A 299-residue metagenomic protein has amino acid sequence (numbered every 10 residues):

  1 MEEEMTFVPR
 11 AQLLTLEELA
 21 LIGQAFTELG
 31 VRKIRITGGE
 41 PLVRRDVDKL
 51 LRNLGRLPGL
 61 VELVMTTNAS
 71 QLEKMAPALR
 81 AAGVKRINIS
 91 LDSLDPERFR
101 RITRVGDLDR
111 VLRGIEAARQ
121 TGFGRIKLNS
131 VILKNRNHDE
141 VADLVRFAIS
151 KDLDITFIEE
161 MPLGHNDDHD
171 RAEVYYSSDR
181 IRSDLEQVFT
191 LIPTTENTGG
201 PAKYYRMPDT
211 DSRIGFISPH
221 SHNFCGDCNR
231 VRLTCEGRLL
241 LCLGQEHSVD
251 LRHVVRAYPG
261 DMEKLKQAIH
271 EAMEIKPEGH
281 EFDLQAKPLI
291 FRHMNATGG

Functional and structural regions predicted by a protein language model:
M1, A76, T103, L243 (+1 more regions): Short, flexible helix/strand-to-coil boundary loops that buttress conserved ligand/catalytic motifs in alpha/beta
M1-E2, L91-S93, E159, L243: Short, small-residue-rich loop/turn micro-motifs
M1-L14: Canonical Radical SAM [4Fe-4S] cluster-binding loop centered on the CxxxCxxC motif and its immediate flanking residues
M5, E40-P41, I89, N166 (+1 more regions): Gly/Ser/Thr-rich beta-alpha loop segments that engage phosphate groups in nucleotides
L13-I36, V43-I158: Radical SAM/AdoMet-radical enzyme domain recognition
G39, V131, V254-R256: Short strand-loop junctions, especially beta-strand C-caps/beta-turns that link beta-sheets to coils or alpha-helices
R146-S150, E160-G299: Auxiliary Fe-S-binding modules of radical SAM enzymes
